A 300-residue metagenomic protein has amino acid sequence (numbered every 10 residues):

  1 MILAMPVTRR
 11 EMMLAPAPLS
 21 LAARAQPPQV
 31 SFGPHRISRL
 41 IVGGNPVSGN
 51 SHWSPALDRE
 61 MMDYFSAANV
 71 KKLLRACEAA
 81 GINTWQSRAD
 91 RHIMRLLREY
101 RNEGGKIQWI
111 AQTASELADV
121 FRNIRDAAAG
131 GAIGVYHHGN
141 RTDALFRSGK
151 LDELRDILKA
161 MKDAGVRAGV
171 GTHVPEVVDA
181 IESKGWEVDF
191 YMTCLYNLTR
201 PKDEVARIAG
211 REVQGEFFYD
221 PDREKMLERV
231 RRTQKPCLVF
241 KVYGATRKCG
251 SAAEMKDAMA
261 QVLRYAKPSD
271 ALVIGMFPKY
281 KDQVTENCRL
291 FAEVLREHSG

Functional and structural regions predicted by a protein language model:
I2-L19: N-terminal secretory signal peptides and thylakoid transit peptides that target proteins across membranes
L19, P34-R39, N69-K72, E103 (+1 more regions): Structured C-terminal cap/extension of enzyme domains
A25-N45, G49-N50: N-terminal amphipathic alpha-helix/helix-capping segment at the start of soluble metabolic enzymes
V42, A168, C237: Conserved, mostly hydrophobic/aromatic
D90-Y100, D119-V120, D143-D156: Active-site-adjacent beta->alpha loops and helix N-cap segments on the catalytic face of soluble alpha/beta enzymes
M94-A114, L154-A164, E224-T233: Alpha-helix-loop-beta-strand connector modules within alpha/beta enzyme cores
L97-G105, I124-G131, G185, E228-R232 (+1 more regions): Acidic (Asp/Glu)-rich catalytic clusters
G171-Q261, M276-P278: Catalytic alpha/beta core domains of metabolic enzymes, predominantly
